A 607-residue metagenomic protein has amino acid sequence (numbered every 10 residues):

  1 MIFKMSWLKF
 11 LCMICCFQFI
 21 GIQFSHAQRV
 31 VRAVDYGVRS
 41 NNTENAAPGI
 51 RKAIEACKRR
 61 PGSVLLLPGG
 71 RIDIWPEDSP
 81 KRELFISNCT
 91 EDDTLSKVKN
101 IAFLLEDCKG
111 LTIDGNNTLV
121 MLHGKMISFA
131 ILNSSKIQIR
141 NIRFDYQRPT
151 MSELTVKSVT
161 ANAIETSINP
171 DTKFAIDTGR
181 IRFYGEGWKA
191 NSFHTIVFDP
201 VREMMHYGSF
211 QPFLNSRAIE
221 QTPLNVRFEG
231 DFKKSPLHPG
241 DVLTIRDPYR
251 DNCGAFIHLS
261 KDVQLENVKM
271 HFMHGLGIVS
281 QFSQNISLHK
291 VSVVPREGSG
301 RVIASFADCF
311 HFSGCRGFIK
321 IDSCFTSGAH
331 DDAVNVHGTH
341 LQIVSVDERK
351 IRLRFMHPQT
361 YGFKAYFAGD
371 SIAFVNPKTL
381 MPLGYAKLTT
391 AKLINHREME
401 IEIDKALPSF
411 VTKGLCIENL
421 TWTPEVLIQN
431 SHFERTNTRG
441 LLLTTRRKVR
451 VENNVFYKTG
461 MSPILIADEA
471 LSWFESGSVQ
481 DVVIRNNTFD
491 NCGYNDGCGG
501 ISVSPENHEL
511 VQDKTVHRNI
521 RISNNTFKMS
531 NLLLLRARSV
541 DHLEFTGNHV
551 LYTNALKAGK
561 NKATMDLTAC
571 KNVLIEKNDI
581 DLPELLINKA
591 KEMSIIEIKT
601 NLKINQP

Functional and structural regions predicted by a protein language model:
A27-G49: Right-handed parallel beta-helix/beta-solenoid
R29, S63, I101, K109-L111 (+23 more regions): The right-handed parallel beta-helix/beta-solenoid scaffold, focusing on the short coil/turn and N-cap positions
Y36-G37, I50-I54, R59-K109, N117-A130 (+3 more regions): N-terminal extracellular ligand-recognition/capping segment immediately after the signal peptide
G62, L122-S128, R148-S152, N252-G254 (+12 more regions): Short glycine/acidic-rich loop motifs that flank beta-strands on beta-rich extracellular proteins
L66, D73, L104, T112-D114 (+25 more regions): Extracellular beta-strand solenoid repeats
L122, Y146-R148, K157, N169-I219 (+1 more regions): Ser/Thr/Gly-rich low-complexity blocks that favor extended beta-strand/coil architectures
M204-R250, G384-K387, A391-V426, E434-R435: Small/polar beta-strand repeat architecture
